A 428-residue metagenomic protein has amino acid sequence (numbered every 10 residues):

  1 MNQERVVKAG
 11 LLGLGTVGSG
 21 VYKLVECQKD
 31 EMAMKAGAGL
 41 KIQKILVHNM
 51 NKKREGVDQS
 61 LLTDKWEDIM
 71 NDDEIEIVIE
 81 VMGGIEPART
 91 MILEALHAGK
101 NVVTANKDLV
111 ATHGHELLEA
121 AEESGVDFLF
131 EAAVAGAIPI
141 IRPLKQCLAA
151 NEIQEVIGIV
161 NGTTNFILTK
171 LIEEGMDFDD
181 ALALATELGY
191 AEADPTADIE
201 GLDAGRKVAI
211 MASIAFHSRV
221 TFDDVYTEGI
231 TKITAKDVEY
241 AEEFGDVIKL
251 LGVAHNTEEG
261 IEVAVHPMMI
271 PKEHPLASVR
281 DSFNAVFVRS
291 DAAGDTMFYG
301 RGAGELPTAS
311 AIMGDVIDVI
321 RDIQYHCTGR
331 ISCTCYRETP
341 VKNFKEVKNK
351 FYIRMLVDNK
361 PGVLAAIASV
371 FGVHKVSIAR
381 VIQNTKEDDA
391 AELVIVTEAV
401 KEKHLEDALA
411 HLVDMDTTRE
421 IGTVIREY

Functional and structural regions predicted by a protein language model:
M1-H97: N-terminal glycine-/serine-/threonine-rich beta1-alpha1-beta2 phosphate-ribose binding loop of Rossmann-like
L62-T63, I79-E80, V103-A105, F128-A132 (+2 more regions): General beta-strand structural signal in soluble alpha/beta enzymes
A88-A98, K107-K145: Rossmann-fold NAD(P)-binding glycine/threonine-rich loop
V102-V103, I378: A short hydrophobic/small-residue beta-strand
E122-D203, I210: Rossmann-like NAD(P)H-binding beta-loop-alpha module
I153-I157, N165-L168, I172, L184 (+5 more regions): Catalytic, metal-anchored helix/loop core of enzyme active sites in primary metabolism
D180-S278, F283-A285: Substrate-binding/catalytic subdomain of NAD(P)-dependent oxidoreductase enzymes
V316-Y428: A conserved regulatory-domain signal marking ACT and ACT-like small-molecule sensing domains and adjacent regulatory
